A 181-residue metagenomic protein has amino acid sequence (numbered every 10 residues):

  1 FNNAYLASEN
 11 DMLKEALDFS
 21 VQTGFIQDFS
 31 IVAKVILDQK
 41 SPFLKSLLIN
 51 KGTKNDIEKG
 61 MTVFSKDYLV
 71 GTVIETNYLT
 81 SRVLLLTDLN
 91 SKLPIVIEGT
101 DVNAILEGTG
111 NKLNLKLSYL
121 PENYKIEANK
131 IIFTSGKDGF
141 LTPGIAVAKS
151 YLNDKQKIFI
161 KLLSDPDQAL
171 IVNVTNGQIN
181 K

Functional and structural regions predicted by a protein language model:
A4-Y5, M12, A16-K181: A secondary-structure micro-motif
